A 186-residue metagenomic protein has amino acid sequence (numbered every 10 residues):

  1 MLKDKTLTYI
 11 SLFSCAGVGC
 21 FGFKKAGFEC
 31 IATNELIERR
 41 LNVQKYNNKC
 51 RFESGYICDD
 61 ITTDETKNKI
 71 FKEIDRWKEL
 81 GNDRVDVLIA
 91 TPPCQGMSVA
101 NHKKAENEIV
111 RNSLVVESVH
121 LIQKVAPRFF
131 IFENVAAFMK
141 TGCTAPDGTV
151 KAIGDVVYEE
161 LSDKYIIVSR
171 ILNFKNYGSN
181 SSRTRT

Functional and structural regions predicted by a protein language model:
M1-K3: A short, basic/flexible loop-to-alpha-helix module at the beginning of a structural domain
L7-T63: SAM cofactor-binding core of SAM-dependent methyltransferases, primarily the Rossmann-like beta-alpha-beta module
I10, V87-I89, I131: N-terminal Rossmann-like NAD(P) cofactor-binding module of classical short-chain dehydrogenase/reductase
A26-F28, F52, L88, Q123-A126: Short, solvent-exposed loop/edge-beta patches enriched in aromatic
N47-V87: Short, structured active-site "lid" loops
I70-R84, Q95-T186: Class I S-adenosyl-L-methionine
